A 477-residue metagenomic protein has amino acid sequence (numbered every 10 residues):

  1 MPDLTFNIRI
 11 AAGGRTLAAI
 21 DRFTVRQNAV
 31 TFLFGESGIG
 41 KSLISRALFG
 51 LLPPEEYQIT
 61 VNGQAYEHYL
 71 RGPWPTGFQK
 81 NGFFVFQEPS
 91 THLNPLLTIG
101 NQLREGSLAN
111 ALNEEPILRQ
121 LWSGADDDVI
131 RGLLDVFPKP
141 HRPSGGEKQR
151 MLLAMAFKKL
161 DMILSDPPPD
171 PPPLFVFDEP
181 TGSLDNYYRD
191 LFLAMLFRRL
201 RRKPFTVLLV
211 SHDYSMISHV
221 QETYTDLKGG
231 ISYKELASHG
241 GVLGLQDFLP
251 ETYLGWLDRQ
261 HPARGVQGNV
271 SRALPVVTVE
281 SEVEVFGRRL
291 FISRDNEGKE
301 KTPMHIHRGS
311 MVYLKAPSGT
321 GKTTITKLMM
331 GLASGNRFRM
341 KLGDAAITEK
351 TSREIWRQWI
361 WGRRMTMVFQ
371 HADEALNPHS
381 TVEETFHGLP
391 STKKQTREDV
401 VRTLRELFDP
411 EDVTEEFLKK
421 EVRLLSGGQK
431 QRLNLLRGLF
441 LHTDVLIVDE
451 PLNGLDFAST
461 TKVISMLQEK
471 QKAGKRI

Functional and structural regions predicted by a protein language model:
F34-E36, K315-T320: The feature captures the beta-strand-to-loop junction immediately N-terminal to the Walker
F49, M330: Helix-to-loop junction immediately C-terminal to a conserved catalytic motif
Y66-F83, A109, I347-T366: ABC ATPase NBD coupling module
E88, P95-I117, H371, P378-Q395: Q-loop/switch helix immediately C-terminal to the Walker
K139-P143, E147, E421-L425, Q429: Conserved ABC ATPase signature
P172-P180, L184-Y187, E421, E450-P451 (+1 more regions): Walker B catalytic motif
T223-R264: Conserved beta-strand-loop-alpha-helix hinge in the C-terminal portion of ABC ATPase nucleotide-binding domains
